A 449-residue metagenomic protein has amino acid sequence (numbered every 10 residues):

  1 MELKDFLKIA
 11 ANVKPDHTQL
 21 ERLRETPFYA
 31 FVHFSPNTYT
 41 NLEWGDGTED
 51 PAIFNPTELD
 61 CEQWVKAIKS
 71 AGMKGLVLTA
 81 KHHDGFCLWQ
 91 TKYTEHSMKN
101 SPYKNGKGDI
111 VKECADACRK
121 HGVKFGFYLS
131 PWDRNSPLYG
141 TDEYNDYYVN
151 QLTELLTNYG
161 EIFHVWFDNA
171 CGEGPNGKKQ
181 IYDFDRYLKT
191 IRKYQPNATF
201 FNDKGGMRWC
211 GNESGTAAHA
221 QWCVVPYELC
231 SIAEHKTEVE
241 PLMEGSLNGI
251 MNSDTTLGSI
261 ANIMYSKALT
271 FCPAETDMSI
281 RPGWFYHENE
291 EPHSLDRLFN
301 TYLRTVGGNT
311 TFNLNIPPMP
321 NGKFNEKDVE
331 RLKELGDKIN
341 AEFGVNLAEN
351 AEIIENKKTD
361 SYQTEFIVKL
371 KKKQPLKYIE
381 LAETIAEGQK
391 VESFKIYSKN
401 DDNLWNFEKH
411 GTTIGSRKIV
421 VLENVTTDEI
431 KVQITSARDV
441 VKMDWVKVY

Functional and structural regions predicted by a protein language model:
M1-N424, Q433-D444: Mature catalytic domains of secreted/periplasmic carbohydrate-active enzymes
E429-K431: Short, conserved beta-strand segments of beta-strand-rich sandwich/propeller modules, principally
W445-Y449: Short beta-strand-to-coil "C-cap" segments at the C-terminal boundary of structured domains/repeats, marking
